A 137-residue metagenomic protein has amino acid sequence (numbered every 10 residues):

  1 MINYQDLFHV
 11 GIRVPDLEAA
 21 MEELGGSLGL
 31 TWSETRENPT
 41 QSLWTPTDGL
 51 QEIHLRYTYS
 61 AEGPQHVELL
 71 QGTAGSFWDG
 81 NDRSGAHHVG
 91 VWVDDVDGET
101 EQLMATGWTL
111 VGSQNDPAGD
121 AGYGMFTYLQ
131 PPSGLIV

Functional and structural regions predicted by a protein language model:
M1-I2, S76-D82: Short, flexible, solvent-exposed loop/turn segments with mixed acidic/basic and small polar residues
I2, R13-G63, G98-Y123: Core segments of cupin and vicinal oxygen chelate
L7-P15, T58-Q65, G80-V96: Vicinal oxygen chelate
S60-G63, L129-G134: Active-site beta-strand termini and strand-to-loop segments that position acidic
F77, G90-V93, G134-V137: Hydrophobic, ordered structural segments
G124-Y128: Intrinsic, low-complexity N-terminal interaction/targeting segments
